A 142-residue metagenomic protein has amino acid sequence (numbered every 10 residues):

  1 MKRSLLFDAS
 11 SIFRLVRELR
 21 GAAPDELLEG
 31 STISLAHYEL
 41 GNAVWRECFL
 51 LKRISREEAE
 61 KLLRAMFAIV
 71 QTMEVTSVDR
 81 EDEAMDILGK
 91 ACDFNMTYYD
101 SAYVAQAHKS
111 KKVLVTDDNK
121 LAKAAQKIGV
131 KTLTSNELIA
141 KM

Functional and structural regions predicted by a protein language model:
M1-E39, K52-R53: Short, well-structured N-terminal submotif of metal-dependent ribonuclease cores
K2-S4, T32-I33, H37, K109 (+1 more regions): Acidic, PIN/NYN-like endoribonuclease modules and their adjacent C-terminal/linker elements
D8, D100, D118: Acidic active-site catalytic centers that drive phospho-/nucleotidyl reactions and related ester hydrolyses
R14, N42, A122-K123: Alpha-helical elements of the RecA-like P-loop NTPase motor core of helicases
L19-A22, W45-E47, I128-V130: Short, glycine/charged-enriched secondary-structure capping and boundary segments
D25-E29, L35-F94, A105-S110: PIN-domain endoribonuclease scaffold, especially VapC-family toxins
A102-Y103, L121: Conserved sugar-transfer catalytic core signal across GT-A, GT-B, and GT-C glycosyltransferases
